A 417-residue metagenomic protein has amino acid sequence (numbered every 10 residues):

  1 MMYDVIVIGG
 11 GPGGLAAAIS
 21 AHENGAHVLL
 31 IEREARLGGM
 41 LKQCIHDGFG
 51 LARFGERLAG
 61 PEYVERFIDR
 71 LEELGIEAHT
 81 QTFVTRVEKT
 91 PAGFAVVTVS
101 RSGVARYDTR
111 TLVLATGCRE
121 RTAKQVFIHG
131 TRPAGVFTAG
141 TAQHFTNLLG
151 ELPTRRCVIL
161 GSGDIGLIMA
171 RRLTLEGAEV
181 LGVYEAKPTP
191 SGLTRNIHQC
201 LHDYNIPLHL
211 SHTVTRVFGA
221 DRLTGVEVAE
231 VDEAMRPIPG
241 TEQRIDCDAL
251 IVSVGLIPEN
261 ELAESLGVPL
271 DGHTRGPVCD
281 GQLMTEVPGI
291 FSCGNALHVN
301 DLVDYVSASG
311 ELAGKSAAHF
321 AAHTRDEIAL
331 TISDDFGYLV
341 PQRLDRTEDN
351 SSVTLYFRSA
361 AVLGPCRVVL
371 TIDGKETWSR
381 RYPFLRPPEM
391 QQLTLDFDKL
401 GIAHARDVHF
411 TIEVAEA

Functional and structural regions predicted by a protein language model:
M1-I6, T80, A318-A417: Rossmann-like nucleotide/phosphate-binding core characteristic of flavoprotein oxidoreductases
M1-I8, E65-R156, D232-G240, I251 (+2 more regions): FAD-binding core/adjacent interface of flavoenzyme oxidoreductases
Y3-R66, R70, H144, P153-Q199: Beta1-alpha1 glycine-rich phosphate/pyrophosphate-binding loop at the start of Rossmann-like nucleotide-binding domains
F54-R57, P61, G240, D248-S253 (+1 more regions): Hydrophobic alpha-helical scaffolding
R66-T98, T174-E261, S351-F384: A Rossmann-like FAD-binding core segment of flavoenzymes
V104-A105, T111-L208, T213-R222, G289-S292 (+1 more regions): Predominantly flavin-linked oxidoreductase catalytic cores and closely associated redox partners
L114, V136-T146, A249-N300: FAD-site-proximal beta/loop scaffold in flavoenzymes
C293-D334: A conserved FAD-binding loop/helix module that cradles the flavin
